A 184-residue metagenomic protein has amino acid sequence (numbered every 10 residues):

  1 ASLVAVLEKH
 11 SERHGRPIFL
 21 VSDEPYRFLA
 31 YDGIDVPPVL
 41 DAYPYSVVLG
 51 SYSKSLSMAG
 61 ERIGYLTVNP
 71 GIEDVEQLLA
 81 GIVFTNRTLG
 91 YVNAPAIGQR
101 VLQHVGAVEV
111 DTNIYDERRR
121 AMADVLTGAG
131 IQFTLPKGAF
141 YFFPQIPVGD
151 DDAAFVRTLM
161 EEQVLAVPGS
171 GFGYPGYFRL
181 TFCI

Functional and structural regions predicted by a protein language model:
A1-I184: PLP-dependent class I/II
